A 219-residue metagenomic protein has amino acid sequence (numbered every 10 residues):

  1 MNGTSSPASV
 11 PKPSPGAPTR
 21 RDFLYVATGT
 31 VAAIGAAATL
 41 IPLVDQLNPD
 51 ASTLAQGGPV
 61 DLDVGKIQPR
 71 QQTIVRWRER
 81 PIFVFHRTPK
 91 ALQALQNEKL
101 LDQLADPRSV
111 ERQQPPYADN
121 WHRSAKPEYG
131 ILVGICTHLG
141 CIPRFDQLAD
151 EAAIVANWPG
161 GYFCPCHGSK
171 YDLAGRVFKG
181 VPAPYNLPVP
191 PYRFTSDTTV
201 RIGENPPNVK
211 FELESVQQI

Functional and structural regions predicted by a protein language model:
M1-P18: N-terminal secretory signal peptides
N2-G3, F23-V44: N-terminal export signals
R21-Y25, A51-S52: Non-catalytic localization and substrate-recognition regions of ubiquitin/SUMO ligases
Q46-D61: Alpha-helical transmembrane signal-anchor/signal-peptide segments
P59, R70-I74, G161, V189-P191: Short, acidic/polar N-cap/turn motifs at the starts of alpha helices
Q71-A118: Extracytoplasmic/periplasmic/luminal assembly and interaction segments in envelope/secretory/respiratory proteins
D102-F211, S215-I219: Rieske [2Fe-2S] iron-sulfur-binding domain
